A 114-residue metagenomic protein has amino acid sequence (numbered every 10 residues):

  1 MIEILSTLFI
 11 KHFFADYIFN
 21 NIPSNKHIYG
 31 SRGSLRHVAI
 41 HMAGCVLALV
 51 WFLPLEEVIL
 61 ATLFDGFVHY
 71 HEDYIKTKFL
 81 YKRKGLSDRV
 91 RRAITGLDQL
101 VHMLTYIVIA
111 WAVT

Functional and structural regions predicted by a protein language model:
M1-L86, R92-T114: Hydrophobic alpha-helical transmembrane segments
